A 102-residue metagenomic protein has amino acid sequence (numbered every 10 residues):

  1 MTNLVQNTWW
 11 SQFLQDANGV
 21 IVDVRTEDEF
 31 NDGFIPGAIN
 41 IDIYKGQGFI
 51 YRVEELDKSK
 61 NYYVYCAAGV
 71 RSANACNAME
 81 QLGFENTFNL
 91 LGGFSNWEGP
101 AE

Functional and structural regions predicted by a protein language model:
M1-V20, E27-N61, V70-E102: Rhodanese-like catalytic fold shared by cysteine-dependent sulfurtransferases and DSP/PTP-type phosphatases
V64-Y65: Short, surface-exposed ligand- or partner-binding patches at beta-edge/loop junctions that are enriched in aromatics
